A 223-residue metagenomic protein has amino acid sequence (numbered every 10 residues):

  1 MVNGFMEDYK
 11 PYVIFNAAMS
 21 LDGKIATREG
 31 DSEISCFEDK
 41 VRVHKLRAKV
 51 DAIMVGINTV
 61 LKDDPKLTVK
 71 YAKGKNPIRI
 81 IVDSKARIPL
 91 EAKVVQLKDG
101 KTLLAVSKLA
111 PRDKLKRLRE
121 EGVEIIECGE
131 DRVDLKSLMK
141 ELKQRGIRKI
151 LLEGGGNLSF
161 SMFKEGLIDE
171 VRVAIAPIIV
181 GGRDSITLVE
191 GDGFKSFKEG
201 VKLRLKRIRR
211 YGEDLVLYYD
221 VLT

Functional and structural regions predicted by a protein language model:
M1-T223: Enzymes that bind and transform nitrogen-containing heteroaromatic metabolites
